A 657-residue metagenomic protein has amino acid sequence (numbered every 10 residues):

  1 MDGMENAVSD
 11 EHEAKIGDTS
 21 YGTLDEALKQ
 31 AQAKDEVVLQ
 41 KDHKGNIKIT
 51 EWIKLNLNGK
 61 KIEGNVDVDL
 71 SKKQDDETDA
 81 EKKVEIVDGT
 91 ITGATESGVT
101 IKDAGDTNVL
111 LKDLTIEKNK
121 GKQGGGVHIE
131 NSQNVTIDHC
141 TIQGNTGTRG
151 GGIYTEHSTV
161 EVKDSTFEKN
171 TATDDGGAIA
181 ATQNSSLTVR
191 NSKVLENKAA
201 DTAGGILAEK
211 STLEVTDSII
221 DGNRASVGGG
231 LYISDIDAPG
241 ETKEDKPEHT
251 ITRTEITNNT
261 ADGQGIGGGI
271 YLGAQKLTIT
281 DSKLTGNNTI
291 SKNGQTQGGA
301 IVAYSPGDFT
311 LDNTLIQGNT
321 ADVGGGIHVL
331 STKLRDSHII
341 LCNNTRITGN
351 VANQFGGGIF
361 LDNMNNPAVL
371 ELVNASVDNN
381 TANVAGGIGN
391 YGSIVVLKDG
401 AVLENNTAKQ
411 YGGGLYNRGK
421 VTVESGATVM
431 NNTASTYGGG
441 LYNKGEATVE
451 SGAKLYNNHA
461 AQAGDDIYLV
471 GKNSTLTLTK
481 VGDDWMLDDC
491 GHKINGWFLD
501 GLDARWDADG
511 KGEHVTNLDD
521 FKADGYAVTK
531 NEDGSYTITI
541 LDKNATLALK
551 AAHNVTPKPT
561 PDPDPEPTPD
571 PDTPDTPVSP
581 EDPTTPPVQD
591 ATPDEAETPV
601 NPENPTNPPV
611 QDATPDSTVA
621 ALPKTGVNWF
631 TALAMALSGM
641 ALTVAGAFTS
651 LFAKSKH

Functional and structural regions predicted by a protein language model:
M1-Q30, G452-D562: Extracellular/surface-exposed low-complexity segments
D35-G64: N-terminal extracellular ligand-recognition/capping segment immediately after the signal peptide
K44-G45, E63-E77, G93-D103, K120-E130 (+15 more regions): Extracellular beta-strand/beta-solenoid scaffold signature
N58-K60, K82-G93, T107-K120, N134-T146 (+12 more regions): Right-handed parallel beta-helix
L549-V627: C-terminal low-complexity, Ser/Thr- and acidic/Pro-rich disordered "stalk" regions positioned immediately N-terminal
K624-S638: Juxtamembrane/start-of-transmembrane alpha-helix segments at the extracytoplasmic/lumenal side of membrane anchors
G639-H657: C-terminal membrane-anchoring or membrane-association module
